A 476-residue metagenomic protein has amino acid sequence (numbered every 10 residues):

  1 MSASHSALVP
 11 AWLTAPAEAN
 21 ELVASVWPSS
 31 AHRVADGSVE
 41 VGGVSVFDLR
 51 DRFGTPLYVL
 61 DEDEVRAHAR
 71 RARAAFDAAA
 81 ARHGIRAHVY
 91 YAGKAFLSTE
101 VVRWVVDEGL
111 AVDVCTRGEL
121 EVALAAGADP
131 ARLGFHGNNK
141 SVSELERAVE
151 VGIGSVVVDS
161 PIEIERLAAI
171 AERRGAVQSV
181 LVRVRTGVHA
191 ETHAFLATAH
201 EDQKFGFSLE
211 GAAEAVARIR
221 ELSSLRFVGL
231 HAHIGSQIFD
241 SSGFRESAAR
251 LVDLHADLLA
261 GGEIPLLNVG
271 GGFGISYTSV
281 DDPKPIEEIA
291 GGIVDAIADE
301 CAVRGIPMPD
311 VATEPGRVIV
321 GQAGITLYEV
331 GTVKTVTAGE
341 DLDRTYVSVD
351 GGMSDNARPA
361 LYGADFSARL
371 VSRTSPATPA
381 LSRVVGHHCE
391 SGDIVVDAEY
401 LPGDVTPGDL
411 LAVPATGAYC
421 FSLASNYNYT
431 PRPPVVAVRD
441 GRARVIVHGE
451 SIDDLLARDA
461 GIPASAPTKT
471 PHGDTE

Functional and structural regions predicted by a protein language model:
M1-Q178, L222, R226, G441-E476: A charged N-terminal "starter" segment
S2-L22, A81, T186-T337, L401 (+2 more regions): Active-site loop/helix belt of alpha/beta enzymes
S45, D61-E64, H68, A72 (+20 more regions): General structural feature for long, well-ordered alpha-helical segments within catalytic domains of soluble enzymes
V65, K94, T116, A148 (+7 more regions): Conserved, mostly hydrophobic/aromatic
H88-Y90, G109-A111, P130-G134, S155 (+7 more regions): Structural preference for beta-strand elements that scaffold enzyme active sites
A92-S98, R117-G118, N138-K140, D159-P161 (+8 more regions): Active-site beta-loop-alpha junctions enriched in small/polar residues
V101-V102, A125-A126, L145-E150, L167-I170 (+6 more regions): Short acidic, glycine/serine/threonine-rich loops at helix termini
A298, A302, I306-E476: Charged (often Lys/Glu-rich) extended helix/loop segments that serve as interaction or gating elements
